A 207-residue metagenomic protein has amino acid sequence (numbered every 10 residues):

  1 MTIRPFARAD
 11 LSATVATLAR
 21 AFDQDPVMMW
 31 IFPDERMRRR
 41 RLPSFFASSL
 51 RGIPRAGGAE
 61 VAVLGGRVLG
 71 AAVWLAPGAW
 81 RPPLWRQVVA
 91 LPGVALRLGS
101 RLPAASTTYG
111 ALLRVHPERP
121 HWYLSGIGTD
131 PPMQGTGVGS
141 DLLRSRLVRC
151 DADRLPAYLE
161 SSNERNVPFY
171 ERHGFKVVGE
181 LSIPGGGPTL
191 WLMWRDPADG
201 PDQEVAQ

Functional and structural regions predicted by a protein language model:
T2-A16, R20, Q24: A short beta-loop-alpha structural element at the N-terminal edge of CoA-dependent acyl/N-acetyltransferase catalytic
D25-A47: Conserved GNAT-fold acetyl-CoA-binding loop/helix
R41-V61, P117-Y123: A short helix-loop-beta-strand connector motif used in the catalytic cores of GNAT acetyltransferases and, in some
V68, V73-G128, Q134, P184-P188: Conserved acyl-donor/pantetheine-binding loop and adjacent beta-alpha core of acyl/acetyltransferases and related
P120-W122, R149-S162: Conserved GNAT acetyl-CoA-binding A-motif
T129, G135-V148, R172: Conserved acetyl-CoA-binding loop-helix of GNAT-fold acetyltransferases
S140, A152-R154, N163-E180, G186-G187: Conserved active-site alpha-helix within GNAT-family acetyltransferase domains
L155, L159-E164, I183-Q207: C-terminal "cap" of GNAT-fold acetyltransferases
